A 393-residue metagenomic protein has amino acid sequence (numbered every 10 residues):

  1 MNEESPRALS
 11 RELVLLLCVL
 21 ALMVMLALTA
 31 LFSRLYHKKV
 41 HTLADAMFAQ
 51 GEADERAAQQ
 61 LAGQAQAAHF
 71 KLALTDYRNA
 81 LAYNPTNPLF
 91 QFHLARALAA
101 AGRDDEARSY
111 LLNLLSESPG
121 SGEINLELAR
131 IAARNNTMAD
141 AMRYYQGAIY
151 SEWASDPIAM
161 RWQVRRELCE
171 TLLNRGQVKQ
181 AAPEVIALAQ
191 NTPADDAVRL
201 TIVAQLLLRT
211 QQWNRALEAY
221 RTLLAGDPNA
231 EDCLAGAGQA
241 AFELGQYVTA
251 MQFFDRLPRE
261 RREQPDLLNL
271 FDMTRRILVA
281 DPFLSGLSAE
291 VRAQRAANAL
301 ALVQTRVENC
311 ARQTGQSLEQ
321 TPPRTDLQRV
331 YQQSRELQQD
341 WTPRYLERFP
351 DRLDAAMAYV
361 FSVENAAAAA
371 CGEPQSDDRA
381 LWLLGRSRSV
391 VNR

Functional and structural regions predicted by a protein language model:
N2-Y83, P88-L89, R386-N392: N-terminal leader/linker segments that initiate helical-solenoid repeat arrays
H41, P85, P119, W153 (+3 more regions): Short coil turns that delineate tetratricopeptide repeat
F90, I124, P157-I158, V164 (+3 more regions): TPR alpha-solenoid repeat register
H93, E127, M160-Q163, E167 (+3 more regions): Canonical tetratricopeptide repeat
R103-E106, N136-R143, E170-Q180, Q211-R215 (+3 more regions): Alpha-helical linker/edge segments of TPR/alpha-solenoid repeat scaffolds and analogous pre-/post-domain helices
